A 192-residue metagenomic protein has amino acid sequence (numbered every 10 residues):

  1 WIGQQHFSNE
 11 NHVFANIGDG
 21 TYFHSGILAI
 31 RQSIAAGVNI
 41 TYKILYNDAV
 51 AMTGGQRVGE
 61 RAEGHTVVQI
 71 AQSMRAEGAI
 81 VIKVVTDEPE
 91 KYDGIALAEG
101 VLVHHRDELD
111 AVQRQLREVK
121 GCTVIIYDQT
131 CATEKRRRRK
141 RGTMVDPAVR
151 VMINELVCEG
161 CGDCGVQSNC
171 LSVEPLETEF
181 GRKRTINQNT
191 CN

Functional and structural regions predicted by a protein language model:
W1-G55, E60-V68, D110-A111: Thiamine diphosphate
W1-H6, H12-V13, N39, A49 (+6 more regions): N-terminal export/assembly segments and adjacent metallocofactor-ligating motifs of anaerobic energy-metabolism
F7, S33-A36, K43, S73-V81 (+4 more regions): Change "in soluble alpha/beta enzymes" to "in soluble alpha/beta proteins
I17-G20, L45-D48, T86-E88, Y127-T130 (+3 more regions): Fold-independent oxyanion-binding glycine-rich loops and adjacent beta-strand/coil segments at enzyme active sites
H24-G26, S33, A51-G54, D93-G94 (+3 more regions): Short helix/loop capping segments that flank catalytic or ligand/cofactor-binding pockets
A49-T143, P147: Glycine-rich ThDP/TPP pyrophosphate-binding loop and its adjacent helix/strand module within ThDP-dependent enzymes
Y127-T130, E134-R141, E159-N192: Iron-sulfur cluster-binding cysteine motifs and their immediate structural context in ferredoxin-like electron-transfer
P147-D163: Short, flexible loop segments at boundaries between secondary-structure elements
